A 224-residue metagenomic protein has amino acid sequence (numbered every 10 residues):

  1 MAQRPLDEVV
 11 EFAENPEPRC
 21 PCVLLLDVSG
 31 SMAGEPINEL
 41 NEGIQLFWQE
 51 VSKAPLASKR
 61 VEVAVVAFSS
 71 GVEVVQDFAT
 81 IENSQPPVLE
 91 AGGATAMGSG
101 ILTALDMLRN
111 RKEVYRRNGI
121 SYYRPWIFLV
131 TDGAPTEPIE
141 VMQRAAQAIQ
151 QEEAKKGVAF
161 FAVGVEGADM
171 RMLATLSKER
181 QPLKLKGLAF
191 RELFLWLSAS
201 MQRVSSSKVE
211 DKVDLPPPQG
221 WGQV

Functional and structural regions predicted by a protein language model:
M1-V23, V28-N38, S52, K112-I120: Acidic, polar low-complexity linker/tail segments
L26-S29, L40, V65, A104 (+1 more regions): DG-centered beta-turn motif at the end of beta-strands
G30-R60, Q143: …and closely analogous acidic/polar surface helices at protein-protein or active-site interfaces in A-domain-like
I44-S52, T103-E113, Q143-Q150: Short, well-ordered amphipathic alpha-helices
K59-V88, M170-K178: Short beta-strand-loop
E73, N83-Y123, A159-R171, L188-W196: Von Willebrand factor
G133-L176: VWA/integrin I-like adhesion module and closely mimicked acidic/polar interface patches used
F161-V224: Von Willebrand factor A/integrin I-like adhesion domains
